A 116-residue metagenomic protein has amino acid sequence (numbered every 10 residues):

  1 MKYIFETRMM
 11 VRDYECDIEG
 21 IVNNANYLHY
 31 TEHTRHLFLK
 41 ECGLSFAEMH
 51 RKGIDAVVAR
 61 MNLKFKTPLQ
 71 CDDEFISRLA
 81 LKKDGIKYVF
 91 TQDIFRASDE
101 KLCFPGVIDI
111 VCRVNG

Functional and structural regions predicted by a protein language model:
M1-E6, R60, E74-I76, K87-V89: Intrinsic-disorder/low-complexity, polar/charged segments enriched in Ser/Thr/Lys/Arg/Asp/Glu/Gln
M1-V58, V114-G116: Hot-dog-fold acyl-thioester-processing enzymes
Y3, F65, Q70-C71, L81-G116: HotDog/MaoC-like acyl-thioester-processing domains
E15, N62, D109: Short aromatic/hydrophobic contact patches that present stacked aromatics for nucleic-acid/ligand binding
N26-Y30, A47-H50, S77, K82 (+1 more regions): Short, low-complexity, polar/charged sequence segments that are solvent-exposed and flexible
L39, G43, F75, T91 (+1 more regions): Short linear functional motifs in flexible/disordered or boundary regions
K52-D55, A59, L63-L81: Helix-adjacent hinge/juxtasegments
